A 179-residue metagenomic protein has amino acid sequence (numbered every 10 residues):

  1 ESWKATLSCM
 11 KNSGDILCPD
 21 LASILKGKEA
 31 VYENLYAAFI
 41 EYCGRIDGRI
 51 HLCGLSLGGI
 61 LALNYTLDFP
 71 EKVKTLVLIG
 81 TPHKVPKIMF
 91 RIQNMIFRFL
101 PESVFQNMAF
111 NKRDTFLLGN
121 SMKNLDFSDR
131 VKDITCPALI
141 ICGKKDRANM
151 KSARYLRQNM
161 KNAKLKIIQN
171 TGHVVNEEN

Functional and structural regions predicted by a protein language model:
K4-S8, L17-H51: Active-site loop/oxyanion-hole signature of alpha/beta-hydrolase fold enzymes
P19-L21, K166-T171: Short glycine-rich catalytic loops that host catalytic nucleophiles or stabilize transition states across multiple
Y32, I60-D68, T75-E102: Flexible "cap/lid" loop of the alpha/beta hydrolase fold
G54-G59: Conserved alpha/beta-hydrolase "nucleophile elbow" surrounding the catalytic nucleophile
S103-F127, K145: Hydrophobic, aromatic-rich cap/lid helix
D133-I134, I140-C142: Short beta-strand/loop motif that positions the catalytic acidic residue of the alpha/beta-hydrolase fold
R147-S152: Conserved alpha/beta-hydrolase "acid-adjacent" motif
T171-N179: Catalytic histidine-centered segment of alpha/beta-hydrolase-like enzymes
